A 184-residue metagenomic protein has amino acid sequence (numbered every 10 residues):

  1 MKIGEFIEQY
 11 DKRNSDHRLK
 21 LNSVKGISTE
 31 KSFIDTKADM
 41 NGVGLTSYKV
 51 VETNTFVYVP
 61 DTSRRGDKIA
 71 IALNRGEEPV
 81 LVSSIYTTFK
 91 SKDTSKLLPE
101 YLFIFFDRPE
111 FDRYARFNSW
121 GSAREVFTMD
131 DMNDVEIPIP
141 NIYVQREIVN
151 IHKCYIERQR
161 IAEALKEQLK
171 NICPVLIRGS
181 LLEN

Functional and structural regions predicted by a protein language model:
M1-D16, I139-N184: Non-catalytic DNA-recognition/assembly elements of restriction-modification systems
G4-G44, V82: DNA target-recognition patches
T53, Y58-D107: A short beta-sheet element
V80-I85, W120-R146: A short glycine-rich beta-alpha junction/loop motif
P99-A123, F127: Short, positively charged
